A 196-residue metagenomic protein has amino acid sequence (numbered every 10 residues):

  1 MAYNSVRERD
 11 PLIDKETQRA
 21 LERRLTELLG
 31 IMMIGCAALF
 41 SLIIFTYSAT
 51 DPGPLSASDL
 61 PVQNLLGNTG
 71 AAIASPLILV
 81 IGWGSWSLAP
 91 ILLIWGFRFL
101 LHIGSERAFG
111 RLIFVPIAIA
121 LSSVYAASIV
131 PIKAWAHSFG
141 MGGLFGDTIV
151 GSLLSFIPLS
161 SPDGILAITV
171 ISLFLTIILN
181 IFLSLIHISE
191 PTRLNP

Functional and structural regions predicted by a protein language model:
M1-S189, R193: Alpha-helical transmembrane segments used as membrane anchors
